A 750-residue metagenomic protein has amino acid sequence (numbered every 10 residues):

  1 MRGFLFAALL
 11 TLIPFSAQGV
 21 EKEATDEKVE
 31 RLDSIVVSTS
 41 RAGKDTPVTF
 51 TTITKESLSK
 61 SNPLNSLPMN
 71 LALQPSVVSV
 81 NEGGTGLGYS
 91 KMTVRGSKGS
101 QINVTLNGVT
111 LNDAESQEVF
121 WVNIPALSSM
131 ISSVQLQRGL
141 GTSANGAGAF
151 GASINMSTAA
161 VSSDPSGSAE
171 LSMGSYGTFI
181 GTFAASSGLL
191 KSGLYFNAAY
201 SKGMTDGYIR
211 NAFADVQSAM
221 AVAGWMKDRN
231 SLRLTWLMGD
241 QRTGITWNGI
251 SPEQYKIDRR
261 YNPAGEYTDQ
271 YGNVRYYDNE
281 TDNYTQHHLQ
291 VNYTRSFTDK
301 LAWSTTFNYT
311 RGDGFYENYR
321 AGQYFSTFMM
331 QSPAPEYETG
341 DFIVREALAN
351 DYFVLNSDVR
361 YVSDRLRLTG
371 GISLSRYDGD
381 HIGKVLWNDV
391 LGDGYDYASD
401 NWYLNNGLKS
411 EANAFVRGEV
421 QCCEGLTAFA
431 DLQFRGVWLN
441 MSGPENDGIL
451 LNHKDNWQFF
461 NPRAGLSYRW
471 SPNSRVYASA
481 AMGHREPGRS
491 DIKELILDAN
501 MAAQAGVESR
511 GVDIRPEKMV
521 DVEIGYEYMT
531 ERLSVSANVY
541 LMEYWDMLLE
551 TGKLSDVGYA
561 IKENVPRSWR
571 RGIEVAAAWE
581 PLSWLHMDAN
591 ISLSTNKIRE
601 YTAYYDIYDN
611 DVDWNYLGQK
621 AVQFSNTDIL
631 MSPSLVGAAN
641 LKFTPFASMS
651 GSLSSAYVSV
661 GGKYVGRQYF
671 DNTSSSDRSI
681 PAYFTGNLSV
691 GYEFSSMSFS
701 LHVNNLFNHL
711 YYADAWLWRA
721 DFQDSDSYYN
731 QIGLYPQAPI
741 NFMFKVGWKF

Functional and structural regions predicted by a protein language model:
R31-N62, K91: N-terminal periplasmic "start-of-domain" segments of outer-membrane beta-barrel proteins
L67-N70, S90-T93, T105, W121-A126 (+3 more regions): N-terminal periplasmic accessory domains that precede and gate Gram-negative outer-membrane beta-barrel machines
P68-T110, S132: Extracytoplasmic beta-strand/coil segments of soluble accessory domains associated with Gram-negative outer-membrane
T110-R138, S157, Q254: Short acidic/polar hinge/loop motifs at secondary-structure boundaries that mediate gating or recognition
S166, M173-M204, I209-T246, Y284 (+3 more regions): Transmembrane beta-barrel wall of Gram-negative outer-membrane proteins
S296, A302-N308, R469, R475-A481 (+3 more regions): Membrane-embedded beta-barrel scaffold of Gram-negative outer-membrane proteins
H484, M587, K663-D671, Y692-F750: C-terminal beta-signal and adjacent terminal beta-strands/loops of Gram-negative outer-membrane beta-barrel proteins
L541-E543, I561-Y669, K745-K749: Gram-negative outer-membrane beta-barrel transporters
